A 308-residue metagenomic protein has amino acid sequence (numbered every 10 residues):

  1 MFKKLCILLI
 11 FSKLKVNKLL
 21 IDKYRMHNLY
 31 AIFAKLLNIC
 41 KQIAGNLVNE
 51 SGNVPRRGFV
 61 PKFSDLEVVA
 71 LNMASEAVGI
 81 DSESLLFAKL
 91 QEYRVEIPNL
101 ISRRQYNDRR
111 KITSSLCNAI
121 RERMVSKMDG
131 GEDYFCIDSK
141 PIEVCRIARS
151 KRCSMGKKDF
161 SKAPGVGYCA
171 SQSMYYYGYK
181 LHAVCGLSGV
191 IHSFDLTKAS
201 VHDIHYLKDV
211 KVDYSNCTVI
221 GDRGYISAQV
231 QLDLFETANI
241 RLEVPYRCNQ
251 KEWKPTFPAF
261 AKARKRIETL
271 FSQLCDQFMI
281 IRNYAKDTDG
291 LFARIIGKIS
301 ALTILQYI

Functional and structural regions predicted by a protein language model:
M1-I308: Short alpha-helical elements
